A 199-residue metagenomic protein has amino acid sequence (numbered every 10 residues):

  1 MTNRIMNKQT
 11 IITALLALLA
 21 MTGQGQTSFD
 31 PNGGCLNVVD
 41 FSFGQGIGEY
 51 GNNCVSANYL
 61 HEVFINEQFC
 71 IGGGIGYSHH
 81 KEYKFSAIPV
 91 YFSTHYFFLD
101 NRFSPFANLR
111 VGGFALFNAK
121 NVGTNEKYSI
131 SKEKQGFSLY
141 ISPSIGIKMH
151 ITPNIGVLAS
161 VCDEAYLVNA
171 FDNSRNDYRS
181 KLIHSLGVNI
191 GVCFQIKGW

Functional and structural regions predicted by a protein language model:
M1-P31, C35, I196-W199: Bacterial Sec-dependent N-terminal signal peptides
K8, R179-I190: Short glycine/proline-enriched turn or capping motifs at secondary-structure junctions
S28-Q45, L186: Transmembrane beta-strand segments of Gram-negative outer membrane beta-barrel proteins
D30, Q45-Y50, H79-Y83, I130-Q135 (+1 more regions): Outer-membrane beta-barrel domain signature
N37-V39, Y59-H61, D163, H184: Polar/charged side chains located within well-ordered beta-strands of beta-rich proteins
F41, V55-S144, M149-I155, N189 (+1 more regions): Gram-negative (and chloroplast) outer-membrane scaffold detector with strong preference for beta-barrel transmembrane
G156-C162: Conserved active-site loop/cleft motifs that coordinate metal ions or position small ligands
L167-K181: C-terminal/domain-terminus segments
